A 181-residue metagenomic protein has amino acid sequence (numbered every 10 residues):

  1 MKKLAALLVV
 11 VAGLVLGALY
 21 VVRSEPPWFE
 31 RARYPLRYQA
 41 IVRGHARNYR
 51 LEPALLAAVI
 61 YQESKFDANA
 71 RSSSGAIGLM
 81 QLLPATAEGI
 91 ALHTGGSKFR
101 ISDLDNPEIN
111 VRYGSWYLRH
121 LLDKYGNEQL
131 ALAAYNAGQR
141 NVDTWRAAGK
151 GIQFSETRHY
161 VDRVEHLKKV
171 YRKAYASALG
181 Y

Functional and structural regions predicted by a protein language model:
L4-V21: Hydrophobic membrane-insertion alpha-helices, especially the h-region of bacterial N-terminal signal peptides
L19-Y181: Catalytic glycan-binding domains that act on GlcNAc-containing polysaccharides
